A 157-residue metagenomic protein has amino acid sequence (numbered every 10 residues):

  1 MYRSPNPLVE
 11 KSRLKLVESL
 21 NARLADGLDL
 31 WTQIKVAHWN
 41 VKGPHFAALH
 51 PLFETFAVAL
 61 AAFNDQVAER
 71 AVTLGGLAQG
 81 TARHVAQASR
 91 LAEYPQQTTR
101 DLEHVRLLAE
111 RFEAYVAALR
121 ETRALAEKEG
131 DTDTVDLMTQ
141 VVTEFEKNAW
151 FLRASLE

Functional and structural regions predicted by a protein language model:
Y2-R23, D101-H104, L108: Disorder-to-helix initiation segments
S4-K11, A47-A48, L52-T55, A78-P95 (+1 more regions): Charge-rich, acidic-biased intrinsically disordered regions
L8-K15, L30-T55, E121-D133: Helix-loop segments that flank and shape redox-cofactor active sites
S12, S19, H45, L52 (+3 more regions): Conserved acidic
L16-L30, F56, L108-Y115, V141: Amphipathic alpha-helix face/heptad-repeat signature
L24, W31, H38, N64 (+5 more regions): A structural signal for well-ordered alpha-helices, especially hydrophobic packing surfaces of coiled-coils
K42-H84, S155: Conserved alpha-helical segments that form or flank metal/cofactor-binding pockets of metalloenzymes
D65, R83-Q140: Acidic/histidine-rich alpha-helical segments that form the ligand environment of transition-metal centers
